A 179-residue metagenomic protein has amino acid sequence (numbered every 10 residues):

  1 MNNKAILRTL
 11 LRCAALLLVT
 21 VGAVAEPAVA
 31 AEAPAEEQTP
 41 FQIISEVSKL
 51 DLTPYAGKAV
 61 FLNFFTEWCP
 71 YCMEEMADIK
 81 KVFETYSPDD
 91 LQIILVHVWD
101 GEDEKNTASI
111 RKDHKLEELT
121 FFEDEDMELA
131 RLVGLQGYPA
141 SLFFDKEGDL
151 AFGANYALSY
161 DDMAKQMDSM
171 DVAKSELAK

Functional and structural regions predicted by a protein language model:
N2-A14: Bacterial N-terminal signal peptides that target proteins for export
R12-G22: Bacterial N-terminal signal peptides
E26-L52: N-terminal "domain-start" segment that seeds a small globular fold
L52-M73: Short active-site neighborhood of thiol/selenol oxidoreductases, capturing the structured segment around
A56-K58, P88, L116, L135: Active-site acidic short loop of glycosyltransferases
M73-H114, E125-R131: Structural microenvironment flanking redox-active thiols in thiol-disulfide oxidoreductases
D113-E117, E125-D168: Thiol/disulfide oxidoreductase modules built on the thioredoxin-like
S175-K179: Non-globular targeting/processing and membrane-anchoring segments
